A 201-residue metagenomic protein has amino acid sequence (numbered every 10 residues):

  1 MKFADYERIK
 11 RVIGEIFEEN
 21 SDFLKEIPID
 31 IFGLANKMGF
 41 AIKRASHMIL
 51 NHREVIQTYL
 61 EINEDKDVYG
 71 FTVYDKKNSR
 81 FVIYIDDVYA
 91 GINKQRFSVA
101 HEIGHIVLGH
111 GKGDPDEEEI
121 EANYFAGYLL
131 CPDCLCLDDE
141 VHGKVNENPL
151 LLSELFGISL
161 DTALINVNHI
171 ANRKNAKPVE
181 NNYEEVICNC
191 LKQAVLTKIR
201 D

Functional and structural regions predicted by a protein language model:
M1-D201: Active-site hotspot residues in diverse enzymes, especially metal/ion-binding acidic/histidine motifs
